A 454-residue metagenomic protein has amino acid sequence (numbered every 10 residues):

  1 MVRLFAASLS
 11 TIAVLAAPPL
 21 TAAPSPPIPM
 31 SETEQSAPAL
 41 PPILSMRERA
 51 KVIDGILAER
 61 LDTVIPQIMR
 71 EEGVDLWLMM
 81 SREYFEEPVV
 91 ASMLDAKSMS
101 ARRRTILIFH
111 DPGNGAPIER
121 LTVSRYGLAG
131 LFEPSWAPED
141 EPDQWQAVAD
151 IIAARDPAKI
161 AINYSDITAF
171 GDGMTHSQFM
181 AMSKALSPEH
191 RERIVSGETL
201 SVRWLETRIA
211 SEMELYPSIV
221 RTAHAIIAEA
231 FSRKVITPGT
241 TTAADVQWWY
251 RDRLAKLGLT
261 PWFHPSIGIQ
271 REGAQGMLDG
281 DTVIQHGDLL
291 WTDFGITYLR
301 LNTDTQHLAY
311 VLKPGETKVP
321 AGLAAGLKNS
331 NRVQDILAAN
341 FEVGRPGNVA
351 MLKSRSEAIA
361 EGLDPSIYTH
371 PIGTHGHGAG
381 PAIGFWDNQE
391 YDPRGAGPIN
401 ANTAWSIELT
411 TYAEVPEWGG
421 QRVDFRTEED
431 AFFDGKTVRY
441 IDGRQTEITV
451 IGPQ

Functional and structural regions predicted by a protein language model:
M1-L4: Positively charged n-region of N-terminal signal peptides that target proteins for export
A6-A16: Bacterial N-terminal signal peptides
P18-A22: Sec/Tat signal peptide C-region and signal peptidase I cleavage site
A23-Q454: Active-site neighborhoods and metal-handling regions in enzymes and metal-associated proteins
